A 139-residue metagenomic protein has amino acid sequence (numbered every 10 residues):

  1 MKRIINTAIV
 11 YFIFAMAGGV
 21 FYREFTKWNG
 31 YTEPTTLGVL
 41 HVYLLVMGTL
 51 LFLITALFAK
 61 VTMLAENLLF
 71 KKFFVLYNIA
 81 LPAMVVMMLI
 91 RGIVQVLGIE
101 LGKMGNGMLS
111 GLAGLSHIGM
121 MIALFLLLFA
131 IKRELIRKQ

Functional and structural regions predicted by a protein language model:
M1-Q139: Hydrophobic alpha-helical transmembrane segments of multi-pass integral membrane proteins
